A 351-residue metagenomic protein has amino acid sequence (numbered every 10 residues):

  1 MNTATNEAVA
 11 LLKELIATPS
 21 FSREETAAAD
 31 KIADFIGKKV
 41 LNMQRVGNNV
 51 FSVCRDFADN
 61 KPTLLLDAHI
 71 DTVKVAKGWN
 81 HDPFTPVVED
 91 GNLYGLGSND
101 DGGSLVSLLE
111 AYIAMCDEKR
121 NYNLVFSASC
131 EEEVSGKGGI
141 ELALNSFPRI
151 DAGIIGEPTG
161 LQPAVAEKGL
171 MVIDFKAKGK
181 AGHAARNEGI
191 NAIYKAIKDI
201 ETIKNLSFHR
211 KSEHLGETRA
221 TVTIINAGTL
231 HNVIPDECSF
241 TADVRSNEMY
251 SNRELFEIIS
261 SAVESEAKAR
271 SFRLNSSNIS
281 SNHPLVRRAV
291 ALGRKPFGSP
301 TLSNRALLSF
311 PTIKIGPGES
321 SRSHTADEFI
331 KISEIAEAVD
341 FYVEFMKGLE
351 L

Functional and structural regions predicted by a protein language model:
M1-V75, E237-T241, L255-I258, I332-V343 (+1 more regions): N-terminal helical capping/dimerization or prosegment-like subdomains of hydrolases acting on amide or phosphate bonds
T3, K74, V165, V172-L351: Metal-dependent amide/peptide-bond hydrolase catalytic core, centered on the "pita-bread" metallohydrolase fold
I32, L105-M115, A143, A196-D199 (+2 more regions): Buried hydrophobic packing segments
G37-N42, G47-N48, R55, D59-K61 (+5 more regions): Short glycine/proline-enriched coil/turn segments at helix->beta-strand junctions
N42-V46, K137, G156, A220-I225 (+1 more regions): Short gly/ser/thr-rich secondary-structure transition/capping motifs
K61-V125: Active-site metal-coordination/substrate-binding segment of hydrolases, especially metallo-dependent peptidases
L64-L66, S127, A152-I154, I313-I315: Hydrophobic/aromatic beta-strand patches that form the interior of the parallel beta-sheet core in alpha/beta enzyme
G102-V172, K176: Acidic/histidine-rich catalytic neighborhood of metal-dependent amide-processing enzymes
